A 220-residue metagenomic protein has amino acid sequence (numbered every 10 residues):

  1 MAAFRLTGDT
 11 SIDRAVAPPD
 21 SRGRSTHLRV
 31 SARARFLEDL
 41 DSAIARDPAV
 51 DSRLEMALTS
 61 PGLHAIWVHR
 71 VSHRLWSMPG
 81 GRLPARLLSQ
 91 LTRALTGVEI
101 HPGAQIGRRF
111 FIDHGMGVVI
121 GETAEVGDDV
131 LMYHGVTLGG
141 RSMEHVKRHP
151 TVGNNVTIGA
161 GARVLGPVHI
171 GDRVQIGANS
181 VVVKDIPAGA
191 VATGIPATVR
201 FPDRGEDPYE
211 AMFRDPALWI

Functional and structural regions predicted by a protein language model:
M1-T96, E206-I220: Terminal amphipathic alpha-helical/low-complexity segments used for targeting or macromolecular assembly
A17-P18, H149, I186, F201 (+1 more regions): Intrinsic-disorder/low-complexity coil detector
L54, G62, W67-R70, A104 (+4 more regions): Solvent-exposed, flexible loop/coil residues
T96, P102, G107-R108, D113-E122 (+10 more regions): Left-handed beta-helix
H145-H149, E206: Conserved phosphate- and dinucleotide-binding cores of soluble alpha/beta proteins, encompassing both enzyme active
A190, G194-A211: Conserved beta-strand-loop-alpha-helix hinge in the C-terminal portion of ABC ATPase nucleotide-binding domains
